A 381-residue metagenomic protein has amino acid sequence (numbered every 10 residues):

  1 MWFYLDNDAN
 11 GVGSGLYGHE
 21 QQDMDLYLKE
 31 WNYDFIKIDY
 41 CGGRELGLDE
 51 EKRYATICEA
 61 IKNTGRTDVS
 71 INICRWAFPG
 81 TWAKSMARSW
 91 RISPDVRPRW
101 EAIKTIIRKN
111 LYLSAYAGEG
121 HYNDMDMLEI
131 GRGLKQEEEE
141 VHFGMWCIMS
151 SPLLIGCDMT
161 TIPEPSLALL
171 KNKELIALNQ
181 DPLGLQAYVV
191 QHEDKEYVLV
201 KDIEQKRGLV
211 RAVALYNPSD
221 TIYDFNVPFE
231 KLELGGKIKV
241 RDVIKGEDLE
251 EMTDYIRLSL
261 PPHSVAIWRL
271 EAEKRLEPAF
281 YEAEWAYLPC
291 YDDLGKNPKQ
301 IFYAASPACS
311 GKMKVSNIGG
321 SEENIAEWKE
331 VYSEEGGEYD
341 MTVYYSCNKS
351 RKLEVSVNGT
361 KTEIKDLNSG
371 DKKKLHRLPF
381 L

Functional and structural regions predicted by a protein language model:
M1-D49, I57: Substrate-binding cleft of carbohydrate-active enzyme catalytic domains
Y4-A9, I38-G43, I71-A77, I148-S151 (+2 more regions): Active-site-proximal beta-strand/loop segments in catalytic clefts of secreted hydrolases
Q22, K52, K62-D158: Glycan-recognition surfaces
E30-N32, N63, I325: Alpha-helix termination/capping residues and helix-transition junctions
A117-D194, V265, E271-E277: Aromatic- and carboxylate-lined catalytic core of secreted/periplasmic carbohydrate-active enzymes
W146-M149, L154-G156, H192-L234, H263 (+2 more regions): Carbohydrate-binding surface patches
T160, L183, Q205, P218-T221 (+2 more regions): Short, glycine-/Ser/Thr-/acidic-enriched flexible segments
Y223, L232-V240, D248-L381: Extracytoplasmic
